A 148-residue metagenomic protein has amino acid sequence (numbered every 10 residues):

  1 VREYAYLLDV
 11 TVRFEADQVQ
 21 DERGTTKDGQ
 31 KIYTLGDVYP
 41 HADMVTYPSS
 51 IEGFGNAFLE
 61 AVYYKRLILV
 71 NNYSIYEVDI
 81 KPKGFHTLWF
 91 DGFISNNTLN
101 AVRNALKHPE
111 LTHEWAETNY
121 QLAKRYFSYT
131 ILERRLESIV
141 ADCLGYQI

Functional and structural regions predicted by a protein language model:
V1-D37: Nucleotide-activated donor-binding/catalytic signature segment of Leloir-type glycosyltransferases, i.e., the conserved
L35, G55-F58, Y76: Short glycine/serine-rich donor-binding loops of glycosyltransferases
V45-T46: A short hydrophobic beta-strand element within the catalytic core of glycosyltransferases that build diverse glycans
S50: Aromatic "clamp/platform" in nucleotide-sugar-dependent glycosyltransferases that forms part of the donor/acceptor
A61: Donor-sugar nucleotide-binding helix/loop cap in glycosyltransferases
L67-N71, T87-L88: Short hydrophobic beta-strand element within catalytic cores of glycosyltransferases and related nucleotide-activated
E77-R103: Change "using UDP/GDP/dTDP sugars" to "using nucleotide sugars
K107-A141: A charged, aromatic-enriched C-terminal amphipathic alpha-helix characteristic of glycosyltransferases across folds
